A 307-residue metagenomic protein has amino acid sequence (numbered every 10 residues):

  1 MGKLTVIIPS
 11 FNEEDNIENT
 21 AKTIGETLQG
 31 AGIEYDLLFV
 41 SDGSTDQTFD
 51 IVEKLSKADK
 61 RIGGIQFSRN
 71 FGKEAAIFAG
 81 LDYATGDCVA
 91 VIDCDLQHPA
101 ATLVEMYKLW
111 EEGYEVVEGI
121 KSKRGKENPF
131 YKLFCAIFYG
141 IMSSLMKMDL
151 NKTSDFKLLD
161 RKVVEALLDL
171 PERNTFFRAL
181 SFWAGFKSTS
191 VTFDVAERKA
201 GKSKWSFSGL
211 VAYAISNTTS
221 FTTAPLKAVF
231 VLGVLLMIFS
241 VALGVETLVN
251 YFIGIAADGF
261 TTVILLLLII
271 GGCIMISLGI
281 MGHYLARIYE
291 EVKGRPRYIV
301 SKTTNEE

Functional and structural regions predicted by a protein language model:
M1-N128: Structured catalytic core of nucleotide-sugar glycosyltransferases
P9, T27, A31, V40 (+5 more regions): Histidine kinase transmitter module recognition
I24, G80, D95, V117 (+5 more regions): Residue-level signature of catalytic and energy-coupling elements of molecular machines, predominantly ATP/GTP-dependent
E26, G30, K54, A58 (+8 more regions): Conserved amphipathic alpha-helical interaction elements at protein-protein interfaces in regulatory, energy-coupling
G63-R69, K73-Y83, C88, A100-L180 (+2 more regions): Acceptor/aglycone-binding surface of glycosyltransferases and processive sugar-polymer synthases
F176-E307: Hydrophobic helical membrane-anchoring modules
